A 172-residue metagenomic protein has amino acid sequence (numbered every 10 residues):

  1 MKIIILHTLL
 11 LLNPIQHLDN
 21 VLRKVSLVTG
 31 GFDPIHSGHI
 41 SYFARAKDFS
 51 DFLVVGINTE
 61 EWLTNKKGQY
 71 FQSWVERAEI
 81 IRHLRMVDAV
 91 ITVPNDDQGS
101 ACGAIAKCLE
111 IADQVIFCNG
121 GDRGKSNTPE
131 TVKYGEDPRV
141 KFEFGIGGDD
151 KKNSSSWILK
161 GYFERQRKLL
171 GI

Functional and structural regions predicted by a protein language model:
M1-I172: Nucleotidyltransferase catalytic core that binds NTPs
